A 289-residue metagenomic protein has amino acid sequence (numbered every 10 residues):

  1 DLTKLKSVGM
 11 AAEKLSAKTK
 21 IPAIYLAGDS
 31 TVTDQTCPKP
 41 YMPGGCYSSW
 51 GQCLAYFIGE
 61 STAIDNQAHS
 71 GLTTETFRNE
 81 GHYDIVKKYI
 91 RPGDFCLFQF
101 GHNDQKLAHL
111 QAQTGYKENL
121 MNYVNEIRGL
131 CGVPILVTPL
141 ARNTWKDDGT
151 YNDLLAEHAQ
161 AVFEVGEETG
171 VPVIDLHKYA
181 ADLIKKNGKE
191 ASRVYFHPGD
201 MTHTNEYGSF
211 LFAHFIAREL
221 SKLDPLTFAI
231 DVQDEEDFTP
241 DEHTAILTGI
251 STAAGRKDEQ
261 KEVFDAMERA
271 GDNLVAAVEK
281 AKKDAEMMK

Functional and structural regions predicted by a protein language model:
D1-A68, D84-P92, A276-E286: Serine-esterase "nucleophile elbow" of acetyl-processing enzymes
D1-G9, K18-K20, K189-K289: Conserved catalytic region of serine esterases and O-acyltransferases that act on ester linkages in lipids
I24-L26, S30-V32, K39-P40, N66-T73 (+5 more regions): Cell-envelope and extracellular/periplasmic
T33, G59, R78, F196-H197: Generic, ordered loop/turn and secondary-structure boundary motif
G45-S48, F77-E80, T114: Conserved phosphate-coordination/catalytic loops
G51, G59-N66, T73-E80, I135 (+3 more regions): Extended interaction regions within the primary functional domain
S70-L72, T144, A245-G249: A general structural signal for short secondary-structure boundary/capping elements
G81-E206, F210-V232, K283-E286: Alpha-helical cap/lid subdomain in secreted, periplasmic, or secretory-pathway luminal O-acyl-processing enzymes
